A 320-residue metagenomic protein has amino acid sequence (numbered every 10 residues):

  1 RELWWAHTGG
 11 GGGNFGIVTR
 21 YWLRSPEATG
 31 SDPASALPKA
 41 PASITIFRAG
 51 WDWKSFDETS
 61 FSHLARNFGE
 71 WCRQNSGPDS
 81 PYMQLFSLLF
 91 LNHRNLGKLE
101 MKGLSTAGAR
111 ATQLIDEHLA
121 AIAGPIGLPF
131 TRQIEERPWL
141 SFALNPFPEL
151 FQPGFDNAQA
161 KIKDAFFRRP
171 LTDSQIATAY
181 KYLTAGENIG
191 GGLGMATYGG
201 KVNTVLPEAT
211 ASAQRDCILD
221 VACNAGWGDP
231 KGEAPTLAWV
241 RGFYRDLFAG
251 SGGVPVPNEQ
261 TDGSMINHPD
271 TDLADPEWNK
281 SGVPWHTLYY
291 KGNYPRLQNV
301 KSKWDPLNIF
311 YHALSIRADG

Functional and structural regions predicted by a protein language model:
R1-G320: Soluble FAD-dependent oxygen oxidases
